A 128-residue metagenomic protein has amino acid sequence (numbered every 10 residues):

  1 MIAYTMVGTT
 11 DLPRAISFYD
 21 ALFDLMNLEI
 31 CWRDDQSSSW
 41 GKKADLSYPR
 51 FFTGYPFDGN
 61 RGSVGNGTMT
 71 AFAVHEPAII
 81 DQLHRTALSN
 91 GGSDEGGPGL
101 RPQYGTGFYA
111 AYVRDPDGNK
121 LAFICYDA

Functional and structural regions predicted by a protein language model:
M1-I16, T70, D127-A128: N-terminal beta-strand motif that seeds the catalytic metal site of vicinal oxygen chelate
V7-R50: Core segments of cupin and vicinal oxygen chelate
T10-R14, A71-A111, P116: Vicinal oxygen chelate
D35, K42-Q82: Long, continuous compositionally biased terminal/linker segments
W40-L46, V113-P116, Y126: Active-site beta-strand termini and strand-to-loop segments that position acidic
P102-Q103, Y126-A128: A short acidic/small-residue loop/turn micro-motif
K120-F123: Short glycine-/small-residue motifs
